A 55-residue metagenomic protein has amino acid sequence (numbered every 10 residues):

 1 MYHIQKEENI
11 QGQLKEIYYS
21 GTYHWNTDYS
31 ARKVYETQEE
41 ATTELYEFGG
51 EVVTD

Functional and structural regions predicted by a protein language model:
M1-A31, F48-G50: Short aromatic-glycine-(Arg/Gly/Cys) micro-motifs in beta-strand/loop hairpins
A31-D55: Short, mixed-charge low-complexity intrinsically disordered segments
